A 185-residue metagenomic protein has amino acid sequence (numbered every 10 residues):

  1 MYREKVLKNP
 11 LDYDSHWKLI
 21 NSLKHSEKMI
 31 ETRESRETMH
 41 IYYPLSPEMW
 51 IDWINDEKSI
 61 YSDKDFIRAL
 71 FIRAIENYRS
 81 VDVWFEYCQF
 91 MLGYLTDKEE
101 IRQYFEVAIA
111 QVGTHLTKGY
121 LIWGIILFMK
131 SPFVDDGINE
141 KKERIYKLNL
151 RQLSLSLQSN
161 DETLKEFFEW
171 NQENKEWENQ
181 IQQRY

Functional and structural regions predicted by a protein language model:
M1-Y185: Alpha-helical solenoid scaffolds in eukaryotic macromolecular assemblies
